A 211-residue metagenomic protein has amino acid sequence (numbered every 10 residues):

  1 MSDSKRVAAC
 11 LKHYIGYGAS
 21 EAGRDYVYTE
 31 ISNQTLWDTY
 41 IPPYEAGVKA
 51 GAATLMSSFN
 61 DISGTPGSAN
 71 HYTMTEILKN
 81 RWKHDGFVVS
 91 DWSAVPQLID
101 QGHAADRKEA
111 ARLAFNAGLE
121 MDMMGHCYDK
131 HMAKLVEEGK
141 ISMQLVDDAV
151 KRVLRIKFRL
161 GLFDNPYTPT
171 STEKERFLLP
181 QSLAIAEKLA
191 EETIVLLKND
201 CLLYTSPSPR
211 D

Functional and structural regions predicted by a protein language model:
M1-S206: Glycoside hydrolase catalytic-domain context in secreted enzymes
P207-D211: A short, hydrophobic C-terminal helix/tail in secreted or cell-surface proteins
